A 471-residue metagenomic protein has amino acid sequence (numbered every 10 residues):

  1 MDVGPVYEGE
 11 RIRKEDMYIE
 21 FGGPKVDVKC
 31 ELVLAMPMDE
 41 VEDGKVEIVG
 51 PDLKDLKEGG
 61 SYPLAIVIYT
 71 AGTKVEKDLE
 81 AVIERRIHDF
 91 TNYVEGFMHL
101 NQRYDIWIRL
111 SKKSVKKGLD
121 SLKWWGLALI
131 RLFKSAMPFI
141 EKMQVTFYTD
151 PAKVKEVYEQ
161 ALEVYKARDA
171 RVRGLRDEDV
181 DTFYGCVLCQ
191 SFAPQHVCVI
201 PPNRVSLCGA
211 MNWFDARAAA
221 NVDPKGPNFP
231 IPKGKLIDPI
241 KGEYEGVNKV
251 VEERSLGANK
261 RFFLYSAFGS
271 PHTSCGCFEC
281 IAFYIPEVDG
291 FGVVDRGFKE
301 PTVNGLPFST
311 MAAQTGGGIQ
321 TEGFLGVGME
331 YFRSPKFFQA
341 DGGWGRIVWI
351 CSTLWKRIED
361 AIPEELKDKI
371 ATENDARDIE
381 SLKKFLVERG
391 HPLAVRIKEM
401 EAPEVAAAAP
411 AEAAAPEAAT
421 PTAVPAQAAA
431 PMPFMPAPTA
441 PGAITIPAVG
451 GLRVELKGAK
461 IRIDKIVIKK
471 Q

Functional and structural regions predicted by a protein language model:
M1-A407: Cysteine-centered metal-binding/redox modules
R13, A414, A459-I463: Intrinsic low-complexity repeat tracts in disordered regions, enriched in small/polar residues
D120, A408, A430-P433, G450 (+1 more regions): Intrinsic-disorder/low-complexity peptide segments enriched for small residues
A402-T445: Acidic, proline-/serine-/threonine-rich low-complexity intrinsically disordered repeat tracts
P438-Q471: Short, low-complexity, charged amphipathic interaction modules
